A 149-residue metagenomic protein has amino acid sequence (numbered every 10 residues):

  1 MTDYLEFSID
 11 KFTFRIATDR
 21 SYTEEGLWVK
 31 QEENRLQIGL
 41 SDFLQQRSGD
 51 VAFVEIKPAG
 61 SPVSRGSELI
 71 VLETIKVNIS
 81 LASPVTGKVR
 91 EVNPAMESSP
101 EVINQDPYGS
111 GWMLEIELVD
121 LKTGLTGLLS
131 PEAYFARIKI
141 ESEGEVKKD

Functional and structural regions predicted by a protein language model:
M1-A59, R65, I79, V92-D149: Non-catalytic terminal segments and appended small domains
V63, L69-I70, V89-R90: Generic structural signal for buried aliphatic residues
I70-V71, G124: Short coil-to-beta transition motif at edge beta-strands of beta-rich domains
